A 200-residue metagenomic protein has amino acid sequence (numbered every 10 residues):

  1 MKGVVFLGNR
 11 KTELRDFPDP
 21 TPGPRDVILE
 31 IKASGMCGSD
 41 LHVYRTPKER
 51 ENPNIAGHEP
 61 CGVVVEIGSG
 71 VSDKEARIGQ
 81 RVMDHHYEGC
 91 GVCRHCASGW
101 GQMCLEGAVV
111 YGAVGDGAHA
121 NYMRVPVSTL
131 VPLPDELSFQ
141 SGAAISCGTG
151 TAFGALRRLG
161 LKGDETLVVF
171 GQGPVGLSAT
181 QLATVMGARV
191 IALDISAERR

Functional and structural regions predicted by a protein language model:
K2, E13, E30, C61-V63 (+1 more regions): Residues located in well-ordered beta-strands
L7, P18-D19, E51-G57, V110-G115 (+1 more regions): Short Gly/Pro-enriched turn/cap motifs at secondary-structure boundaries
P18-S34, P47-R94, P134-E136: Glycine-rich beta-strand-centered segment in the early N-terminal region that forms part of a ligand/cofactor-binding
C37, D73-A76, H85-V131, D135: Cysteine-cluster motifs in flexible loop/terminal segments that predominantly coordinate metals
S39-R45: Cytochrome P450 core scaffold surrounding the K-helix E-X-X-R motif and the conserved "meander" helix-loop region
E59, Q80-R81, H95, Y122 (+2 more regions): Residue-level marker of beta-strand positions
D135-R200: Mid-domain Rossmann-like dinucleotide-binding core that forms the NAD(H)/NADP(H) cofactor-binding site
